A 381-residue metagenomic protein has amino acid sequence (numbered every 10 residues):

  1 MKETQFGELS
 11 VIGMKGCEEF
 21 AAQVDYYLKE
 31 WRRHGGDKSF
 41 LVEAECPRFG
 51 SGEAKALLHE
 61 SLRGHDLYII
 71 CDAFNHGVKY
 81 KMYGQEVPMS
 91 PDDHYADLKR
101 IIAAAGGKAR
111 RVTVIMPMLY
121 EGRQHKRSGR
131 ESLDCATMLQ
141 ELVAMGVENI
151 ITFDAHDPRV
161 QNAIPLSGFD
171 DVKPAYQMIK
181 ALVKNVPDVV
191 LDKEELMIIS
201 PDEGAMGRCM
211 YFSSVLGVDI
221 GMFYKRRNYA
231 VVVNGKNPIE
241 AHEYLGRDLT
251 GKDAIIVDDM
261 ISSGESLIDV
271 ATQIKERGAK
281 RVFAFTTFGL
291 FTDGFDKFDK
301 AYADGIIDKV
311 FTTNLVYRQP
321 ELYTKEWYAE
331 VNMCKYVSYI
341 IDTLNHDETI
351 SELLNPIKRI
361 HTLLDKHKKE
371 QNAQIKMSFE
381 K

Functional and structural regions predicted by a protein language model:
M1-K381: PRPP-associated nucleotide enzymes
